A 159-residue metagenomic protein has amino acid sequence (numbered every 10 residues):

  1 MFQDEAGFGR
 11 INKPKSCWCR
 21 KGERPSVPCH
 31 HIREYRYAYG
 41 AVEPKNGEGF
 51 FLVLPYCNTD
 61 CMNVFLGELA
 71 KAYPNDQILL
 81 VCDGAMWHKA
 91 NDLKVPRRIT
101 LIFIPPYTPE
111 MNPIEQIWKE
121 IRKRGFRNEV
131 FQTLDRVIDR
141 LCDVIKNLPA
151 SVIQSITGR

Functional and structural regions predicted by a protein language model:
M1-R159: Short functional hotspots at interaction and active-site rims
